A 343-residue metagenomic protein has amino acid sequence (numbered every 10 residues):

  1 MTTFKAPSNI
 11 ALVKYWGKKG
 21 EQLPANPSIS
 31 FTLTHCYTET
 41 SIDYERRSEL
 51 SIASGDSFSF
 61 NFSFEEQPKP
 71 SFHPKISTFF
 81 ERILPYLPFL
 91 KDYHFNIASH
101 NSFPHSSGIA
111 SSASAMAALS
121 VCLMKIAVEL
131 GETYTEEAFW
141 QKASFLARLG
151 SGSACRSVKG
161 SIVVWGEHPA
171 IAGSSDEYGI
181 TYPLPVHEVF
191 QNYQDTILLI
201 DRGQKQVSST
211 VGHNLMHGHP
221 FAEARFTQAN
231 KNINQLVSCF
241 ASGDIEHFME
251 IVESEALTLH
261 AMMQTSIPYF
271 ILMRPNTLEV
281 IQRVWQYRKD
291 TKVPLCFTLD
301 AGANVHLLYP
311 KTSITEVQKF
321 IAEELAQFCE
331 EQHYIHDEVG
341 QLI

Functional and structural regions predicted by a protein language model:
M1-S107, V121-E132, E136-E137, F320 (+2 more regions): ATP-binding N-lobe of GHMP and related small-molecule kinases
A11, G20, R47-L50, A172 (+2 more regions): Short, acidic Gly/Pro/Ser/Thr-rich loop/turn segments
Y44, I200, L307-K311: Short beta-strand-to-loop capping motifs
N96, N304-L308: A generic structural motif
I97, H105-S157, V164: Long, hydrophobic, well-ordered secondary-structure blocks that form the structural core and pocket-lining surfaces
P104-S106, S266, N304: Active-site-proximal beta-alpha loop/turn segments in soluble metabolic enzymes
T135-K289, V293, T312-I343: ATP-dependent small-molecule kinase catalytic core of the GHMP/sugar-kinase superfamily and closely related
T298-A303: Short Gly/Ser/Thr- and Asp/Glu-enriched loop/turn motifs at secondary-structure junctions
